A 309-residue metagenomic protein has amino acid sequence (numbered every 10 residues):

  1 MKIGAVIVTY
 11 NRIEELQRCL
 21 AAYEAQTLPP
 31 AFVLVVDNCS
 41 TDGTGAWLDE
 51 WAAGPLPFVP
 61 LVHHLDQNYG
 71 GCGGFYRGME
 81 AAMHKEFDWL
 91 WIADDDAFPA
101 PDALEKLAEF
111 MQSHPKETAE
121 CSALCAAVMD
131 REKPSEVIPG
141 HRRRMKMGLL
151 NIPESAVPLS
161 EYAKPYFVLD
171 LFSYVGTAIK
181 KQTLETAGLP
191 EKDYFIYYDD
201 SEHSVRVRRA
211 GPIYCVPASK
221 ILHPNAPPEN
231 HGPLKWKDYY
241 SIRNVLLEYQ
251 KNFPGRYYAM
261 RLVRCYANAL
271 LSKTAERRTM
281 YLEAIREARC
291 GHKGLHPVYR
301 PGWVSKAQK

Functional and structural regions predicted by a protein language model:
A21-A31: Short, acidic, metal-binding catalytic loop of nucleotide-sugar glycosyltransferases
A22, D37-A46, Q67, A97: A conserved acidic beta->alpha catalytic loop
H64-K85: Glycine-rich, basic loop-to-helix element that forms the pyrophosphate-binding segment of sugar-nucleotide handling
F87-D96: Short beta-strand-to-loop acidic/aromatic patch adjacent to the donor-nucleotide binding site
D102-P139: Conserved donor NDP-sugar-binding/catalytic core segment of glycosyltransferases
R144-D170: Short, flexible, basic/aromatic active-site loop/helix in glycosyltransferases
D170-I179, T183-L189, D193-S219: A short, conserved alpha-helix in the catalytic core of glycosyltransferases
W236-N244, P254-K309: Non-catalytic, C-terminal membrane-associated alpha-helical segments of glycosyltransferases
